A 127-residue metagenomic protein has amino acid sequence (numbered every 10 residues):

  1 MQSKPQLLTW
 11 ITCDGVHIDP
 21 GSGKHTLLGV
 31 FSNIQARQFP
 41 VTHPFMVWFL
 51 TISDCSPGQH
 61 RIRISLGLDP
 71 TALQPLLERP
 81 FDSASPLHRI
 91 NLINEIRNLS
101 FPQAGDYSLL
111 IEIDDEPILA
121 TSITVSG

Functional and structural regions predicted by a protein language model:
Q2-G127: Contiguous segments within soluble domain cores/interaction surfaces
